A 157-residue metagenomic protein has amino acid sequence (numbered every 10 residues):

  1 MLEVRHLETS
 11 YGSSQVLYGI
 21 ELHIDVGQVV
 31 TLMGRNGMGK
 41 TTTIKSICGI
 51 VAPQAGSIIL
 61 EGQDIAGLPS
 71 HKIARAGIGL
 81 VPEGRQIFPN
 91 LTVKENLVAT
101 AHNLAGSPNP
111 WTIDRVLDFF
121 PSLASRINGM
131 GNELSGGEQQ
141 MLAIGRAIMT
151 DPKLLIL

Functional and structural regions predicted by a protein language model:
G12, L68, Q86, V93-W111 (+2 more regions): ABC-type ATPase nucleotide-binding domains, specifically the catalytic core motifs of the NBD
M33-R35: The feature captures the beta-strand-to-loop junction immediately N-terminal to the Walker
C48: Helix-to-loop junction immediately C-terminal to a conserved catalytic motif
G56-Q63, A76, N109-I113, G129: Conserved ABC transporter NBD signature motif
M130-L134, E138: Conserved ABC ATPase signature
A147-I148: ABC ATPase C-loop
D151: Conserved catalytic motifs of ABC-family nucleotide-binding domains
